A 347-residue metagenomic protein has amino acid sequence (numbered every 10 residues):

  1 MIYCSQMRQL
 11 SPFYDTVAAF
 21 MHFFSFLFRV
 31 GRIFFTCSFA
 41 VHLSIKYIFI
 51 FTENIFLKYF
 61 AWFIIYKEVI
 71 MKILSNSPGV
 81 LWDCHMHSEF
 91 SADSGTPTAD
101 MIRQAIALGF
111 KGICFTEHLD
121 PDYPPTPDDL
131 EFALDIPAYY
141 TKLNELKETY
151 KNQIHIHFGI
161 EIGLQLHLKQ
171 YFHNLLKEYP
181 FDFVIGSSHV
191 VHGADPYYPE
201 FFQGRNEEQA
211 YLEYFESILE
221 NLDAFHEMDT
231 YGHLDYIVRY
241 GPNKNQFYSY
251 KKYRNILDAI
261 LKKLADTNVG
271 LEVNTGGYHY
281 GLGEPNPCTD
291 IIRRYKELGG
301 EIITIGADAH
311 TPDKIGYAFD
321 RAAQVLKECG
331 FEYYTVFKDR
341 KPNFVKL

Functional and structural regions predicted by a protein language model:
Y3, F56, F60, I64-C84 (+4 more regions): Charged catalytic cores and adjacent phosphate/nucleic-acid-binding surfaces used for phosphate/nucleic-acid chemistry
Q9-L10, Y47, Y59: Cationic, low-complexity basic patches in intrinsically disordered or flexible, solvent-exposed regions
Y59, I65-I162, L166, L175-E178 (+5 more regions): An N-terminally biased module of ancient metal coordination in phosphate/nucleic-acid-related enzymes
K72, T126-D266: Extended substrate/RNA-proximal surfaces in nucleic-acid metabolism proteins
L81-D83, G112, H155-H157, D182-I185 (+3 more regions): Structural preference for beta-strand elements that scaffold enzyme active sites
